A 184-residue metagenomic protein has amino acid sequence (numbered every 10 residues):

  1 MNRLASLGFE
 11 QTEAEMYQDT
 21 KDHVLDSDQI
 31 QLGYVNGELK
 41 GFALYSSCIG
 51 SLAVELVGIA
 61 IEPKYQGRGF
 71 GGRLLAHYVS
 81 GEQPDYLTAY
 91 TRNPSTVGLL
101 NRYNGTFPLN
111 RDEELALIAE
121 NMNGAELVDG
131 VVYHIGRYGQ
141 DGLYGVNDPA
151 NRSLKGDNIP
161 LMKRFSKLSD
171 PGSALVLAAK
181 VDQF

Functional and structural regions predicted by a protein language model:
M1-F9, Y78-E82, L100: Hydrophobic, Leu/Ile/Phe/Ala-enriched alpha-helical segments that form helix-helix packing faces
M1-P63: A conserved beta-strand-loop-helix scaffold within acyl/acetyltransferase catalytic domains
V24-D26, S80-Q83: Flexible, charged surface loops at secondary-structure boundaries
I59, G71, T88-R92: Internal, well-ordered interaction modules that form the hydrophobic cores of assembly/scaffold domains in eukaryotic
I61, Q66-S80: Conserved acetyl-CoA-binding loop-helix of GNAT-fold acetyltransferases
Q83-F184: Terminal substrate-recognition subdomain of acyl/acetyltransferases
